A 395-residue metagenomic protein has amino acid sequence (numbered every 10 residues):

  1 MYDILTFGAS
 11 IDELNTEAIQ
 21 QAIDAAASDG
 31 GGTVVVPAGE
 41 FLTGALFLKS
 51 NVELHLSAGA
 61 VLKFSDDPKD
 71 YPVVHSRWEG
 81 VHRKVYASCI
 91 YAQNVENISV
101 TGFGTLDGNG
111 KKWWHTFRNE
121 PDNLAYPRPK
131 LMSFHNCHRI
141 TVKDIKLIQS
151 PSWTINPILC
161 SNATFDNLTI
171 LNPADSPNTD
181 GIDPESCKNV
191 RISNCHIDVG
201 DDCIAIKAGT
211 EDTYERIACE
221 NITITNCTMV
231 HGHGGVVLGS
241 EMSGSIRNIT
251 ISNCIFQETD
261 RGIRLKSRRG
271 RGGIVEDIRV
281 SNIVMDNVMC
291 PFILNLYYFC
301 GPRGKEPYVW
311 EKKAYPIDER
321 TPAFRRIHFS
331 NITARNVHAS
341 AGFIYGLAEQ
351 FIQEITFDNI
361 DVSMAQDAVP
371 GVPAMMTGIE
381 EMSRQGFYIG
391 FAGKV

Functional and structural regions predicted by a protein language model:
M1-V395: Extracellular/periplasmic carbohydrate-active domains that bind, remodel, or depolymerize complex polysaccharides
